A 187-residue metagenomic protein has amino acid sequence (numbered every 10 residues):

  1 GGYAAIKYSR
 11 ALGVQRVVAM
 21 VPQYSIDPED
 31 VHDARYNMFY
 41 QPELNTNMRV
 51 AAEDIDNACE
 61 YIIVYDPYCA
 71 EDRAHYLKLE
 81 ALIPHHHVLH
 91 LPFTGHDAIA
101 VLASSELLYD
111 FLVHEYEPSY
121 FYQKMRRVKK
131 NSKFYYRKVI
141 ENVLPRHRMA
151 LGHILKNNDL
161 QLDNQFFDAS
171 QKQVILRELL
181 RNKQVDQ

Functional and structural regions predicted by a protein language model:
G1-A11: Glycine-rich nucleophile elbow surrounding the catalytic serine of serine-hydrolase chemistry
A11, Q15-Q187: Extended, composition-driven regions rather than compact fold-specific motifs
